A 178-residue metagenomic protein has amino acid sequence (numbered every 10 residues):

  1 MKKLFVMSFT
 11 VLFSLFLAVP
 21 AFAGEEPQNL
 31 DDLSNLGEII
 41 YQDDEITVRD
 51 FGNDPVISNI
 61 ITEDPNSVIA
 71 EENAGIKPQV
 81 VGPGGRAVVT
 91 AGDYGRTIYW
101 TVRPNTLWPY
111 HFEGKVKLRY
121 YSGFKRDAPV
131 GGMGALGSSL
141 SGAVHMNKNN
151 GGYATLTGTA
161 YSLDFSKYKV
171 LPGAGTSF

Functional and structural regions predicted by a protein language model:
M1-A91: N-terminal prepro-regions of secreted/extracellular proteins
V68-F178: Mature secreted bioactive peptide module from preproproteins
